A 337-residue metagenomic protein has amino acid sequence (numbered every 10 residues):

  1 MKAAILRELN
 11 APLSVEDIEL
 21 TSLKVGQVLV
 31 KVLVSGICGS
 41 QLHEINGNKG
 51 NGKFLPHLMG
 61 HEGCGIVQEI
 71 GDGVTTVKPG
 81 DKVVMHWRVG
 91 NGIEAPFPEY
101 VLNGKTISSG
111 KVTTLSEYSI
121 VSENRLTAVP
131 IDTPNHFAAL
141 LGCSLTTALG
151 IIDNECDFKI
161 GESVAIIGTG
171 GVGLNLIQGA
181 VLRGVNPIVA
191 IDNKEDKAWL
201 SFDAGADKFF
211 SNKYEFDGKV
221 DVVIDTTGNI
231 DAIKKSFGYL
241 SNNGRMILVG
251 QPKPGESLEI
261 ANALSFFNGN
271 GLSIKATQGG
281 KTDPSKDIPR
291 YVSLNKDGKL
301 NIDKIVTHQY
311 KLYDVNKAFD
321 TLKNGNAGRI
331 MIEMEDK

Functional and structural regions predicted by a protein language model:
T21-S35, N48-G92, P130-D132: Glycine-rich beta-strand-centered segment in the early N-terminal region that forms part of a ligand/cofactor-binding
K82, I131-K213: Mid-domain Rossmann-like dinucleotide-binding core that forms the NAD(H)/NADP(H) cofactor-binding site
V89-I167: NAD(P)H dinucleotide-binding glycine-rich loop of Rossmann-like/cofactor-binding domains, especially the beta1-alpha1
E215-V223: A short acidic, Gly/Pro-enriched loop at the edge of an enzyme's catalytic core that lines a small-molecule cofactor
D231-K299, M334-K337: Glycine-rich phosphate-binding loop and adjacent beta-alpha segment of Rossmann(oid) nucleotide-cofactor-binding
S285-K337: C-terminal hydrophobic helical "lid"/dimerization subdomain of Rossmann-like NAD(P)H-dependent oxidoreductases
